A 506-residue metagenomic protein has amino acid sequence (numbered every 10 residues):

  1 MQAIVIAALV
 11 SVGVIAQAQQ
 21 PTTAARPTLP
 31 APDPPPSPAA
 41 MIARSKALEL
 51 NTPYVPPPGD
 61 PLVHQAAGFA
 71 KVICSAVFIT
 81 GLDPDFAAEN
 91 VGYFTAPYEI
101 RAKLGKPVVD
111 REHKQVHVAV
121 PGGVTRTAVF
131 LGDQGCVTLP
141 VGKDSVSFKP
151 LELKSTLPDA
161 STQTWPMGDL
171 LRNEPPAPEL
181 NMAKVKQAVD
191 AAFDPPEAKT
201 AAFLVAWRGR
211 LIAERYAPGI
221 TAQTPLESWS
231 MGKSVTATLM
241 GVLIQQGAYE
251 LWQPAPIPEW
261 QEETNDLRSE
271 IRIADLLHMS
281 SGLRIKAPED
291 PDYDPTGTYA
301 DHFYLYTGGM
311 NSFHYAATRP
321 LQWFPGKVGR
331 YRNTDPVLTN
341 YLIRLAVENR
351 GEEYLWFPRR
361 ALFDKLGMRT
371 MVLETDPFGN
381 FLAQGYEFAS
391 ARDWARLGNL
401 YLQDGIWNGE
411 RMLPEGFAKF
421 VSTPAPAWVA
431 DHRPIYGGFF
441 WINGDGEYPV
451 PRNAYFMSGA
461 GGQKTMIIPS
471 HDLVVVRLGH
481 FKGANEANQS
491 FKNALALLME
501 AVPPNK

Functional and structural regions predicted by a protein language model:
P84, G247-L251, R344-R359, G405-L413 (+2 more regions): Structural helix-adjacent loops and short alpha-helical linkers that scaffold large soluble proteins
G168-R208: Beta-lactamase-like hydrolase cores
A183-V185, V189-A191, R210-R215, Y249 (+3 more regions): Short, charged, amphipathic alpha-helices and their helix-cap/turn boundaries
G209, L226-W252, L276, T339-I343 (+1 more regions): Active-site SXXK
A237, M279, D335-R344, G385-W407 (+1 more regions): Active-site-proximal alpha-helical segments within enzyme catalytic domains
Q246-R284, P288, T318-Q322, E348-G385 (+1 more regions): Active-site helix/loop module of the DD-peptidase/beta-lactamase fold, centered on the serine-lysine SxxK catalytic
M368-T375, K419-V474: Active-site Gly/Thr loop motif
M457-K506: Structured C-terminal helix/loop/strand segments within mature extracytoplasmic catalytic/sensor domains
